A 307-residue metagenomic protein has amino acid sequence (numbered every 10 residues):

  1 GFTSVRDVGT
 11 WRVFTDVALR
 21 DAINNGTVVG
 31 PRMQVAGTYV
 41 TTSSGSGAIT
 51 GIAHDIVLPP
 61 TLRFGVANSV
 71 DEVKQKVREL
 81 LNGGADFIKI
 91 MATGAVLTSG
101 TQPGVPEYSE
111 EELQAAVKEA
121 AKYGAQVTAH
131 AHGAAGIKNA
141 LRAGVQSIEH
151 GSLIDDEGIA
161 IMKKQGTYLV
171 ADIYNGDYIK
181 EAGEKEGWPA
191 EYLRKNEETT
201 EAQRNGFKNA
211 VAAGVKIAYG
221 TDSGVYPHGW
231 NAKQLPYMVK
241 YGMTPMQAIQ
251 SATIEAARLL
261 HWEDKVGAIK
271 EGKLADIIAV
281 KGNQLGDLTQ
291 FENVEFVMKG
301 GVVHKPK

Functional and structural regions predicted by a protein language model:
G1, M33, G84, I88 (+10 more regions): Divalent metal-coordination and catalytic microenvironments
F2-A125, G158-A160, Q165-Y178, A182-A190: Divalent-metal coordination cores built from histidine and acidic residues
T3-V8, Q126-A129, Q146-E149, G220: Short catalytic-loop micro-motif centered on adjacent basic/acidic residues
D16, S46, T98-G100, I137-A143 (+5 more regions): Histidine/acidic-residue-rich catalytic or RNA/ligand-binding cores of hydrolases and nuclease-related proteins
R78, Q114, K118, K138-R142 (+4 more regions): Alpha-helical segments flanking ligand/cofactor-binding loops in enzyme cores
K122-Y123, G187, E191-Y192, E197-Q284: His/Asp/Glu-enriched, well-ordered alpha-helical/loop segment that forms or immediately abuts the divalent-metal
K138-G158, Y237-I249, E255: Structural recognition of alpha->loop->beta junctions
R142-S147, K163-L169, G187-P189, G214-K216 (+1 more regions): Glycine-enriched alpha-helix->loop->beta-strand junction motifs that scaffold or abut catalytic
